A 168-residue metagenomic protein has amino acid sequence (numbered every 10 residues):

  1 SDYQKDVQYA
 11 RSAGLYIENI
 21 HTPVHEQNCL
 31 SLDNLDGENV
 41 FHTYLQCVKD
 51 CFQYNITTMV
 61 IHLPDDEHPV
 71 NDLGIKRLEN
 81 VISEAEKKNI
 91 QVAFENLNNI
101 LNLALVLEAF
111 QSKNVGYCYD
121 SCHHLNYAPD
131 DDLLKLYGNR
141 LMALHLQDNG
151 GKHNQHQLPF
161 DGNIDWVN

Functional and structural regions predicted by a protein language model:
S1-L73, H123: Structural motif corresponding to the early beta-alpha repeats
D2-K5, D36-L45, N71-E79, P129-L136 (+1 more regions): Charged helix-capping and loop-helix junction motifs
K5, R11, Y119-S121, N139 (+1 more regions): Intrinsically disordered, low-complexity regions enriched in small/polar residues
Y9, Q46, D50, N80 (+3 more regions): A generic secondary-structure signal
I20, E79-N163: Acidic/histidine-rich catalytic cores of soluble enzymes
L32-D33, L73-G74, L107-E108, N114 (+1 more regions): Charge-rich, low-complexity amphipathic helices in intrinsically disordered tails/linkers adjacent to domains
